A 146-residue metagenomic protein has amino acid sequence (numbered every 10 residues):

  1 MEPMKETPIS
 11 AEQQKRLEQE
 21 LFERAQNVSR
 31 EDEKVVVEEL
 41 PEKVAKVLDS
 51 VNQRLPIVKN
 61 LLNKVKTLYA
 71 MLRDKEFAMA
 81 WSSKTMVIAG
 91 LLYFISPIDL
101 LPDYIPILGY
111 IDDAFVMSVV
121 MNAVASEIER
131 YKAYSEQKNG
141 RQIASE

Functional and structural regions predicted by a protein language model:
M1-S83, N122-E146: Terminal, membrane-proximal amphipathic helices and intrinsically disordered targeting/regulatory segments
S82-K132: Alpha-helical transmembrane segments that serve as single-pass membrane anchors or pore-forming helices in small
